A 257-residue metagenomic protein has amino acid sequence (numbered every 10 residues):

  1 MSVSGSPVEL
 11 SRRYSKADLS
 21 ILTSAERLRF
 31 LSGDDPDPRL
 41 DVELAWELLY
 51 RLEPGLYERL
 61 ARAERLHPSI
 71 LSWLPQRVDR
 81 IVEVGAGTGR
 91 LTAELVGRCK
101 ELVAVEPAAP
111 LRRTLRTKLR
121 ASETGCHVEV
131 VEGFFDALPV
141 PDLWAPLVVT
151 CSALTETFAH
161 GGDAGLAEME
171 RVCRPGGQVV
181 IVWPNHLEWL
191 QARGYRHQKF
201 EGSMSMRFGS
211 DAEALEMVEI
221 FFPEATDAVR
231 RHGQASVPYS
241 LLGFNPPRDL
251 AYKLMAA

Functional and structural regions predicted by a protein language model:
S2-R77: Conserved class I S-adenosyl-L-methionine
V82, T88-A137: Class I SAM-dependent methyltransferase SAM/SAH-binding core
D136-V148: A short acidic, Gly/Pro-enriched loop at the edge of an enzyme's catalytic core that lines a small-molecule cofactor
T150-A153: A short beta-strand submotif of the Rossmann-like class I SAM-dependent methyltransferase core that lines
E156-E168: A short, conserved alpha-helix within the catalytic core of class I
G176-P184: Conserved beta-strand signature within the Rossmann-like core of class I S-adenosyl-L-methionine
L190-R207: Conserved Class I S-adenosyl-L-methionine
S203-A257: Conserved Class I S-adenosyl-L-methionine
